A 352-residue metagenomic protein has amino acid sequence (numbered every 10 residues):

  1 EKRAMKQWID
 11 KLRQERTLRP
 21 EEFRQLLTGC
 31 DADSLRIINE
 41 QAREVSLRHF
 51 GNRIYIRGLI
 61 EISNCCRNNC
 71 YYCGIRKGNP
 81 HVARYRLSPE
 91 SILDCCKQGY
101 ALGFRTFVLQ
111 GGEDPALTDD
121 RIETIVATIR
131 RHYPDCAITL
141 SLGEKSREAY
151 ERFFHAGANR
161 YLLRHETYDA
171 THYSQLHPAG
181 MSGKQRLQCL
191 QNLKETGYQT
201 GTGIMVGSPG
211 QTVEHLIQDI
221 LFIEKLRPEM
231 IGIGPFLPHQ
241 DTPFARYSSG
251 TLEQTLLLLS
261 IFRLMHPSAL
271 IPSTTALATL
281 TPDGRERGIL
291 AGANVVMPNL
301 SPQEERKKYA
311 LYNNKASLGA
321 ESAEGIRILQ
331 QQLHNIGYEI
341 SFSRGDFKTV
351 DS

Functional and structural regions predicted by a protein language model:
E1-D33, Y100, E224-S352: Auxiliary Fe-S-binding modules of radical SAM enzymes
E15, A42, C70, L109 (+5 more regions): Conserved, mostly hydrophobic/aromatic
N39-N79, R84-V108, N159: N-terminal pre-triad scaffold of radical SAM enzymes
R57-I60, P80, V108-D119, T171 (+2 more regions): Glycine-rich, proline-tolerant flexible connector loops at the mouths of alpha/beta enzymes
G58, C96, E123-A127, Y150 (+6 more regions): Generic structural signal for well-ordered alpha-helices, preferentially at hydrophobic/aromatic core positions
I60-I62, E113-P115, L142-S146, T167-D169 (+5 more regions): Active-site-proximal loop/turn and secondary-structure-junction residues that shape catalytic pockets, frequently
K77-I92, G99-D120, I125-L190, Q199-V206 (+1 more regions): Core AdoMet radical
S146-F153, P209-F222, T279-L290: Catalytic cores of alpha/beta
